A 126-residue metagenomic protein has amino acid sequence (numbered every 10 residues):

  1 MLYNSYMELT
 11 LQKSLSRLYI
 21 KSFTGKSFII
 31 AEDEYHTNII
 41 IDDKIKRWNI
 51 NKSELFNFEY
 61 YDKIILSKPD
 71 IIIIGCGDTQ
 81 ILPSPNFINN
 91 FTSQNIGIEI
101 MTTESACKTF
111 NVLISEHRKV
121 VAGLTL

Functional and structural regions predicted by a protein language model:
L2-F58, S115-L126: Non-catalytic interface/targeting segments
N57-K63, T109-F110: Short, charged beta->alpha transition segments
I64-I100: Mid-chain, well-packed structural core segment of small domains
I65, I114-S115: Residue-level signal for alpha-helix termini/capping positions
P83-N86, T109-L113: Short, conserved acidic/polar surface loops in the N-terminal third of protein domains
E99-T102, A122: General beta-strand structural signal in soluble alpha/beta enzymes
T103-K108: Short acidic loop-to-helix transition motifs that present clustered carboxylates
